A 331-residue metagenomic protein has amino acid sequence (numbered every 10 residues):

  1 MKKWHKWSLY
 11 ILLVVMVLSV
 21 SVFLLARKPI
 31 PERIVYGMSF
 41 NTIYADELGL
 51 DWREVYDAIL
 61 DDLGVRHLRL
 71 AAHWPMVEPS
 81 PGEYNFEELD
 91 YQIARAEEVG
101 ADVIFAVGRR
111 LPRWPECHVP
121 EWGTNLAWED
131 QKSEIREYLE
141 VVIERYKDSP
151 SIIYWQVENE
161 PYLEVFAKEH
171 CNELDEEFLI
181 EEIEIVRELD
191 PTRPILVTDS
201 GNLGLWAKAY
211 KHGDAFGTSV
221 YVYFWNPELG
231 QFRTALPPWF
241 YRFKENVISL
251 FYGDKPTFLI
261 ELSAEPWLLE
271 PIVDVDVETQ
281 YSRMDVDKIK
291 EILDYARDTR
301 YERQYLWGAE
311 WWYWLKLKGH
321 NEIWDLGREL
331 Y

Functional and structural regions predicted by a protein language model:
M1-V17: N-terminal Sec-pathway targeting helices
S21-V65, A71: Boundary/entry segment of secreted carbohydrate-active catalytic domains
Y36-F40, L68-L70, V103-V107, I153-V157 (+4 more regions): Hydrophobic faces of well-ordered beta-strands that scaffold small-molecule active sites in alpha/beta enzyme cores
G49-A58, E87-Y91, Y138-V142, D199-A209 (+2 more regions): Alpha-helical scaffolding within the catalytic cores of extracellular/periplasmic polymer-degrading hydrolases
R53-D62, H67-T124, H170-L196: Aromatic-lined substrate-binding rim segments of carbohydrate-active enzymes
P81-E83, E116-T192, D199, L205-K211 (+4 more regions): Active-site cleft segment of glycoside hydrolase catalytic domains centered on the general acid/base Glu
E176, R193-L196, S200-I272, I323-G327: Glycoside hydrolase catalytic-domain groove-lining segments
P256-L330: Substrate-binding cleft of secreted/luminal carbohydrate-active enzymes
